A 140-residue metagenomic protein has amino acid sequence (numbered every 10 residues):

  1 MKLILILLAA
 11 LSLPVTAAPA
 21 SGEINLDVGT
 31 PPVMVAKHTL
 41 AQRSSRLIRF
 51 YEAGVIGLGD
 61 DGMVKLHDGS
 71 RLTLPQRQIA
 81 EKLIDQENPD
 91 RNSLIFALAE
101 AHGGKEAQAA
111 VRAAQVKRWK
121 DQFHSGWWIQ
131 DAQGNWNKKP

Functional and structural regions predicted by a protein language model:
L3-S12: Sec-dependent N-terminal signal peptides
P14-T16: Residues within alpha-helical transmembrane segments of multi-pass membrane proteins, especially transporters, ion
P19-R77, K82, A101-P140: Amphipathic, charged alpha-helical segments and their helix-to-coil junctions in extracytoplasmic/peripheral assemblies
L83-A99: Short, well-ordered alpha-helical segments
